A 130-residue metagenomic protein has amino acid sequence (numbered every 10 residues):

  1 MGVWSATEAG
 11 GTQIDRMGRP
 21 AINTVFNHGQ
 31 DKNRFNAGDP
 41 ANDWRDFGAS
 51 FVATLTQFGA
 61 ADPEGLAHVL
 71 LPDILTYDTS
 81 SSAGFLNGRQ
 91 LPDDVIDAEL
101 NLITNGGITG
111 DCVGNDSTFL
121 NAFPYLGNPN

Functional and structural regions predicted by a protein language model:
M1-N130: Surface-exposed extracytoplasmic segments
